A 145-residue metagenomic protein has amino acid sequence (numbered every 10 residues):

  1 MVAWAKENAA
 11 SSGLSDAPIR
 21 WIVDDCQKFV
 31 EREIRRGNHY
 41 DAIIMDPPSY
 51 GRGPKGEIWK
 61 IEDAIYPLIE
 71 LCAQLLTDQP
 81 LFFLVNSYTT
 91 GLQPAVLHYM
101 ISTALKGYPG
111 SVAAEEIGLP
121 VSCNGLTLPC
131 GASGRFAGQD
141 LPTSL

Functional and structural regions predicted by a protein language model:
M1-I44: S-adenosyl-L-methionine
A5, V23-D25, P47, P54 (+3 more regions): Active-site proximal loops enriched in glycine and acidic residues that flank catalytic Cys/His/Asp and coordinate
E7, K28, P67-Q74: Alpha-helical scaffolding segments of alpha/beta enzyme cores, especially the outer helices of TIM-barrel or partial
G13-S15, T77, Y108: Short, structurally constrained coil/turn elements that cap an alpha-helix or connect an alpha-helix to the following
V23, D41-L71: Mobile active-site "lid"/loop adjacent to the S-adenosyl-L-methionine
R32-I34, P54-G56, A95-V96: Short, well-ordered secondary-structure micro-motifs
L71, L76-F83: Short glycine-dipeptide loop
P80-L145: C-terminal catalytic and target-recognition region of SAM-dependent MTase-like enzymes, primarily methyltransferases
